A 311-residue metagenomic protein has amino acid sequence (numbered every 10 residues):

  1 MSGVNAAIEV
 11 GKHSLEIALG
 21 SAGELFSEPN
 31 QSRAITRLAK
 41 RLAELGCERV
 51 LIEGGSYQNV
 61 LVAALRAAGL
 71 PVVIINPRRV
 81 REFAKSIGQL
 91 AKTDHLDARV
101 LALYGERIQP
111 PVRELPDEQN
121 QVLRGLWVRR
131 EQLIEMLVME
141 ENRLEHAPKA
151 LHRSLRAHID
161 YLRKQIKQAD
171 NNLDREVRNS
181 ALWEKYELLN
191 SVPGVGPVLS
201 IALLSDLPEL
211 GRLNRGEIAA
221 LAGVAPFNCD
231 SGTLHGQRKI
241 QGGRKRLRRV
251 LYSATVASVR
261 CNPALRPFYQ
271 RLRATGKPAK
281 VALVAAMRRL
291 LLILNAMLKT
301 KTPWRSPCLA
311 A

Functional and structural regions predicted by a protein language model:
M1-A311: A detector of single, family-specific signature residues that are central to catalytic or substrate-handling motifs
